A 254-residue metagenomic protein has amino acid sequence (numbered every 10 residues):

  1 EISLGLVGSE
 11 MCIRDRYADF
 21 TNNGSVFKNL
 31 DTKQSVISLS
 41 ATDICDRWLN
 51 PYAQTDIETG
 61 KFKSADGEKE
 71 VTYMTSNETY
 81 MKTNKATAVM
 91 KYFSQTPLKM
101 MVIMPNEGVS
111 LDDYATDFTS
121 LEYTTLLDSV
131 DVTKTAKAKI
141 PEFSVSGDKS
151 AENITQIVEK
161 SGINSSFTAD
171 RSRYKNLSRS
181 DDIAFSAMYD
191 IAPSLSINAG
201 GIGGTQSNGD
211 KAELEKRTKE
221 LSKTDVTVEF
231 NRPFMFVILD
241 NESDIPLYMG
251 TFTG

Functional and structural regions predicted by a protein language model:
E1-I2, V226: Short, flexible, glycine/charge-rich loop motifs used to bind or transfer phosphoryl groups or to couple energy/partner
S3, S9, R14-N106, T133-T218: Non-catalytic, conformational "gating/processing" segments within enzyme and secreted inhibitor domains
L4-G5, E229: Generic structural signal for beta-strand residues in well-ordered domains
L49-T55, D112-A115, M249-G250: Short, solvent-exposed loop/turn and secondary-structure capping segments
K82-T83, T87-I103, L221-G254: Extended hydrophobic
P105-V132: Internal alpha/beta scaffold segment
L127-T133, S165-D170, K223, F230: Short, surface-exposed, polar/charged, turn-prone segments marking secondary-structure boundaries
